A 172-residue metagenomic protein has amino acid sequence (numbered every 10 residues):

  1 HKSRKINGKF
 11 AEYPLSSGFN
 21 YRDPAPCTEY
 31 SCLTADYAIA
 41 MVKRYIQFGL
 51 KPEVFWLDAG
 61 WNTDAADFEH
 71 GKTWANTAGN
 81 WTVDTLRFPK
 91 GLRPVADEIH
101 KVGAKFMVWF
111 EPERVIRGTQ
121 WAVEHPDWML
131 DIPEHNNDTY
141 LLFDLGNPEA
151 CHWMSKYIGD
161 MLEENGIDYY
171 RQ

Functional and structural regions predicted by a protein language model:
H1-N7, S31-C32: Beta-strand-rich recognition/accessory modules
K5-L15: Short, compositionally biased low-complexity segments
Y13-Y169: Aromatic-lined carbohydrate-binding/catalytic grooves of carbohydrate-active enzymes
